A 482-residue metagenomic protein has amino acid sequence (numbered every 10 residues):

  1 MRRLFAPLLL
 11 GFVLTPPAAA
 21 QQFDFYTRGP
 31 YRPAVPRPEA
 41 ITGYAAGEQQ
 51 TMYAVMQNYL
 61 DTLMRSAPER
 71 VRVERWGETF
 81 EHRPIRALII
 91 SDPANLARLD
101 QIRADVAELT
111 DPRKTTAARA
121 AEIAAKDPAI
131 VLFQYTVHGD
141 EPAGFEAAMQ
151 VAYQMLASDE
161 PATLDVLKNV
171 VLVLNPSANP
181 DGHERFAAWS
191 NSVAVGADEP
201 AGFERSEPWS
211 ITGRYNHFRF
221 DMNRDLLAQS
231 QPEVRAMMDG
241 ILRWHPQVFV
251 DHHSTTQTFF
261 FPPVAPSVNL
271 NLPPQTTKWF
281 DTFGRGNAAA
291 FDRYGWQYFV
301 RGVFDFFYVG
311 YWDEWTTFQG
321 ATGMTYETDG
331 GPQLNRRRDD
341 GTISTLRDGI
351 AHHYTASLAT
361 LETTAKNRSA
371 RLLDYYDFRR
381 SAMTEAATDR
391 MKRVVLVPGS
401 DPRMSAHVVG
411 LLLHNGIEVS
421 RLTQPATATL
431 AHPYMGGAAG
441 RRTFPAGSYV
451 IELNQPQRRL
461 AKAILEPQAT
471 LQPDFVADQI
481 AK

Functional and structural regions predicted by a protein language model:
M1-L4: Positively charged n-region of N-terminal signal peptides that target proteins for export
A6-P16: Bacterial N-terminal signal peptides
Q21-V171, F218, R224-D225, S230-A236 (+7 more regions): Intrinsic-disorder/low-complexity accessory segments
L167-F186: Short, conserved secondary-structure transition motifs
E184-E199: Aromatic- and acidic-residue-enriched segments that line the glycan-binding/catalytic groove of carbohydrate-active
A201-F220: Aromatic- and acidic-residue-enriched carbohydrate-binding clefts of CAZyme catalytic domains
S254: Detector for the c-type heme attachment site
